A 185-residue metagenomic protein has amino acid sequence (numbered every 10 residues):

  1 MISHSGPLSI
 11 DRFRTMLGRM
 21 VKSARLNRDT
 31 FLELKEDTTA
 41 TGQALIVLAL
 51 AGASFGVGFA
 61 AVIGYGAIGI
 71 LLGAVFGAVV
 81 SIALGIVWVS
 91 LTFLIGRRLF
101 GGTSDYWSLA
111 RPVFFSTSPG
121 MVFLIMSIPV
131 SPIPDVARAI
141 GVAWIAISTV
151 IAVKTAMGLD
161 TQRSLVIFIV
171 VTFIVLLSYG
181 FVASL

Functional and structural regions predicted by a protein language model:
I2-W107: Selected alpha-helical membrane-embedding segments in polytopic membrane proteins
I10, T38, G42-Q43, A53-A61 (+3 more regions): Juxtamembrane, membrane-proximal amphipathic segments and lipid-exposed surfaces of hairpin/multipass modules
G56-L71, M121-I133, S178-L185: Transmembrane helix-loop junctions in multi-pass membrane proteins
T92-G180: Hydrophobic alpha-helical transmembrane segments and adjacent short intramembrane/lumenal linkers of inner/organellar
